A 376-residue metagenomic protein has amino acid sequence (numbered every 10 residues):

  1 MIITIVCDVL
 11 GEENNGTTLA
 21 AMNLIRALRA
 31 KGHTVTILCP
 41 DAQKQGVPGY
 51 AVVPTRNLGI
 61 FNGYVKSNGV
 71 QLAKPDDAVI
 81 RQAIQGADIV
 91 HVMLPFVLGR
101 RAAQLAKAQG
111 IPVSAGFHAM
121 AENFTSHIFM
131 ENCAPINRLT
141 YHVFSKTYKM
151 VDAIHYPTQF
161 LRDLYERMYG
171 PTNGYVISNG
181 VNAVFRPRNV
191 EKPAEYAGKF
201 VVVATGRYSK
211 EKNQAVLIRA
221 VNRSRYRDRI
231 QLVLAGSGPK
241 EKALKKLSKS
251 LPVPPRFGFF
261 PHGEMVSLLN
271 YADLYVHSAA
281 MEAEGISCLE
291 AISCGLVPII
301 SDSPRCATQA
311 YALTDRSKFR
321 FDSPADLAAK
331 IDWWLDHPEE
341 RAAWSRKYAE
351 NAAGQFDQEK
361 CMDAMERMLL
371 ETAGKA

Functional and structural regions predicted by a protein language model:
T4, A194-N222: Conserved donor-binding/catalytic core segment of Leloir-type glycosyltransferases
D41, F160, G180: Carbohydrate-associated surface elements
I84, F259-F260, S267-A272: Short alpha-helical donor nucleotide-sugar binding micro-motif in glycosyltransferases
P135-A153, M168: Membrane-proximal helix-turn-helix segments that form the acceptor-binding/catalytic region of lipid-linked
K242-G263: Nucleotide-activated donor-binding/catalytic signature segment of Leloir-type glycosyltransferases, i.e., the conserved
A280: Aromatic "clamp/platform" in nucleotide-sugar-dependent glycosyltransferases that forms part of the donor/acceptor
V297-S301: Short hydrophobic beta-strand element within catalytic cores of glycosyltransferases and related nucleotide-activated
L313-P324, W333-E339: Conserved acidic donor-binding segment of nucleotide-sugar-dependent glycosyltransferases
